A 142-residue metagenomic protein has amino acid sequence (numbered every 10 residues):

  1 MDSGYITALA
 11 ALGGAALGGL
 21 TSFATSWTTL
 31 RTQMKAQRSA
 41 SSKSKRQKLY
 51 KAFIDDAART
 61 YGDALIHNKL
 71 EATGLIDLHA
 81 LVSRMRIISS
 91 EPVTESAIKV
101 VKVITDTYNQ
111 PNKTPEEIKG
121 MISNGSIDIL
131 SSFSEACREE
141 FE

Functional and structural regions predicted by a protein language model:
M1-G13, I118: Short hydrophobic membrane-inserting helices
G13, L17-E142: Conserved non-transmembrane functional hotspots
